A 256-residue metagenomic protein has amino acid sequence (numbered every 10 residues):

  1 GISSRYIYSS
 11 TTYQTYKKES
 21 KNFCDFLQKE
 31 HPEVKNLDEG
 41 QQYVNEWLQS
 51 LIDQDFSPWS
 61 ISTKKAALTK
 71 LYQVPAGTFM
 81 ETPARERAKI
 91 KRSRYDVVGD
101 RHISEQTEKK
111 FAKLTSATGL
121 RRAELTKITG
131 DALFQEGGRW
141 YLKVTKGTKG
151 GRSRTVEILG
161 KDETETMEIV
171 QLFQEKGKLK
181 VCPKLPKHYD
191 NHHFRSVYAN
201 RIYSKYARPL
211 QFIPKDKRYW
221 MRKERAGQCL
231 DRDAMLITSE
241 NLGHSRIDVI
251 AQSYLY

Functional and structural regions predicted by a protein language model:
G1-E86: N-terminal core-binding DNA-recognition domain of tyrosine recombinases/integrases
T78-E105, K149-K161: DNA breakage-rejoining catalytic core of tyrosine-based enzymes
R92-R122, C229-M235: Basic, Lys/Arg- and aromatic-enriched nucleic-acid-binding interface segment
T115-G138, A251: Short, charged phosphate-coordinating catalytic segments
L125, H192-A207, M221-R222, A226 (+1 more regions): Short, basic/aromatic-rich helical patch in the C-terminal catalytic core of site-specific tyrosine
I128-T166: Conserved tyrosine-mediated DNA breakage-rejoining catalytic core shared by Y-recombinases
Q135, P209-S253: Short, polar N-cap/turn motifs at the start of nucleic acid-interacting alpha helices
T145, L159-N191: Major-groove DNA-contacting interfaces characterized by cationic-aromatic clusters
